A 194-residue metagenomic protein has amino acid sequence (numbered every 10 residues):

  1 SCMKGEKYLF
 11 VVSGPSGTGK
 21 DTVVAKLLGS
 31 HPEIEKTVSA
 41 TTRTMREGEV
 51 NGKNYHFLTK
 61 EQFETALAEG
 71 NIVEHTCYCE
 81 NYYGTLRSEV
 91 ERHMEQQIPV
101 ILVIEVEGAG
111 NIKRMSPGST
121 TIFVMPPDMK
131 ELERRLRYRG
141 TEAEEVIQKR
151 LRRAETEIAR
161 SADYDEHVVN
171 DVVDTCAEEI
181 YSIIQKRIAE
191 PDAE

Functional and structural regions predicted by a protein language model:
C2-K7: Phosphate-binding P-loop
L9-V11: Short hydrophobic/aromatic beta-strand immediately N-terminal to the Walker A/P-loop
G14, G19: Conserved glycine(s) of the Walker
D21-N71: N-terminal phosphate/diphosphate-binding loop that engages ATP/GTP or pyrophosphate donors across diverse enzyme folds
T37, H56, T120-I122, E166-V168: Hydrophobic/aromatic beta-strand patches that form the interior of the parallel beta-sheet core in alpha/beta enzyme
E61-N71, T85-G140, I184: ATP-dependent NMP and nucleoside kinases share a basic, alpha-helical "lid"
V73-E80, Y138-E145: Flexible beta-alpha connector loops of hexameric P-loop NTPases
G118, R134, Y138-E142, T156-E194: NTP-dependent small-molecule kinase module
